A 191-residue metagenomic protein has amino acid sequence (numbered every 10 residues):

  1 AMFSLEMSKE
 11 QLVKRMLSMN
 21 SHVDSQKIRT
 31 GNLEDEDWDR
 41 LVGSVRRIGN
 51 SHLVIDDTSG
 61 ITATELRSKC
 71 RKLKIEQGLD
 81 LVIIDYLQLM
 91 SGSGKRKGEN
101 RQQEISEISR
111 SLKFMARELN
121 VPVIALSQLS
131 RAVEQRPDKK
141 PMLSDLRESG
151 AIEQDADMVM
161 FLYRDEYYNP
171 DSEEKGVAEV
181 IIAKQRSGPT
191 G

Functional and structural regions predicted by a protein language model:
A1-G78, G92: Cytosolic-facing regulatory segments adjacent to core modules
L5, S59, A63-L66, R101 (+2 more regions): Hydrophobic alpha-helical segments and helix-packing faces
S8-L12, T62-A63, L89-S93, R131-E134 (+2 more regions): Flexible loop/turn segments at secondary-structure boundaries
R15-D24, L87-K113, R136-K139: Conserved P-loop NTPase nucleotide-binding/switch module
S51-T58, K97-G98, L129-P137: Short, basic, glycine/proline-bearing loop/turn elements
Q103-G191: Phosphate-binding/switch region of NTP-binding enzymes
